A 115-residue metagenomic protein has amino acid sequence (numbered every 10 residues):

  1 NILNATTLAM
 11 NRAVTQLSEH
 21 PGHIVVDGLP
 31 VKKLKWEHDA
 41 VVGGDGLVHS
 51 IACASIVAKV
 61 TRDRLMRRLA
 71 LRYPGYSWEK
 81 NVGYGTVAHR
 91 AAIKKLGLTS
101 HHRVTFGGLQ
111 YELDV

Functional and structural regions predicted by a protein language model:
N1-V115: RNase H-like, Mg2+-dependent phosphodiesterase core, and more generally RNA phosphate-backbone-engaging helix-loop
